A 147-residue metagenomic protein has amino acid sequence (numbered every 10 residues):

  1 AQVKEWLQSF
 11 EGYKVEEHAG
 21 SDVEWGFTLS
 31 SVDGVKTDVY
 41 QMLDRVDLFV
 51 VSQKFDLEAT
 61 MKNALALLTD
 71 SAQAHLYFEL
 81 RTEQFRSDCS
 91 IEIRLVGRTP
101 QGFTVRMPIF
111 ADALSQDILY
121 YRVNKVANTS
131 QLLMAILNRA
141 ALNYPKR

Functional and structural regions predicted by a protein language model:
A1-D47: Charge-rich, low-complexity N-terminal segments
D33, L57, I109-A111: Beta-strand elements of well-folded, non-transmembrane domains
V46-F55, V126: Oligomerization/assembly interface segments of phage tail-like spikes and tubes
V46-V50, R98-A111: Glycine-rich, often proline-containing surface loops adjacent to acidic residues and nearby aromatics that form
K54-G102: Short, internal acidic amphipathic alpha-helical interface segments that mediate docking to partner proteins
F110-R122: A short acidic/glycine-rich loop-to-helix N-cap element
Y121-L133: Long, well-ordered alpha-helical scaffolding segments within enzyme catalytic domains, especially pronounced
I136-R147: Short, highly charged C-terminal tails/helix-capping segments
